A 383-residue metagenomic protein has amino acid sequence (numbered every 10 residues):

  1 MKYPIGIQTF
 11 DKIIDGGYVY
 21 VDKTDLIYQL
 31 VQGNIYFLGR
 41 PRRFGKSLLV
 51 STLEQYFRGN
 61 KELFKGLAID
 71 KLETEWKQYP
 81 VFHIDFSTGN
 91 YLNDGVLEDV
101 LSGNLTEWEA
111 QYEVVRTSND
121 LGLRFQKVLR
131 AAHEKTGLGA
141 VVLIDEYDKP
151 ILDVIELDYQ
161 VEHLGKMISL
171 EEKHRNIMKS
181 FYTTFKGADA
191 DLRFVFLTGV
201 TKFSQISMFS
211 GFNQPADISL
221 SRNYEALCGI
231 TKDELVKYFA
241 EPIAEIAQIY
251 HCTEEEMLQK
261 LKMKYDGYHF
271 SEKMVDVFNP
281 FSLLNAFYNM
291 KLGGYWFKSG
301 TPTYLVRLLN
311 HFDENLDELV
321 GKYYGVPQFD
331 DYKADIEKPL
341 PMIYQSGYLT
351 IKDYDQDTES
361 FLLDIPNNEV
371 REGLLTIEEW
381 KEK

Functional and structural regions predicted by a protein language model:
M1-K383: Phosphate-binding site recognition
